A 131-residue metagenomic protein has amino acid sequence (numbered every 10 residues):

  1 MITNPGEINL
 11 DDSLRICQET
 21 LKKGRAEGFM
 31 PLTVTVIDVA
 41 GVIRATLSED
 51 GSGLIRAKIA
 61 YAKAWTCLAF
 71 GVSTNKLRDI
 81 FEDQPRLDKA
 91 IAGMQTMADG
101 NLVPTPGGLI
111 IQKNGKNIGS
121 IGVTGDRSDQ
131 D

Functional and structural regions predicted by a protein language model:
M1-D131: Flexible, solvent-exposed loop/hinge segments and secondary-structure transition points
